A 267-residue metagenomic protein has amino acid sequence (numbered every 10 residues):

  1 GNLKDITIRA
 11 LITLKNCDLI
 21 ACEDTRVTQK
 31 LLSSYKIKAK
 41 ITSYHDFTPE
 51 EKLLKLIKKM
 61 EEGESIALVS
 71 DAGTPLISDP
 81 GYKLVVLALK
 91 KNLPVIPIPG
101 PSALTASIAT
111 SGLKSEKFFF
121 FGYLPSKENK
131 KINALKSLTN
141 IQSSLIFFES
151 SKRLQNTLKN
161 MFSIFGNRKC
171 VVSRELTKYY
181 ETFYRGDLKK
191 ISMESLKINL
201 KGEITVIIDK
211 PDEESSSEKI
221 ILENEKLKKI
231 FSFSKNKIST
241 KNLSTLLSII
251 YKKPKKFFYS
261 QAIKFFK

Functional and structural regions predicted by a protein language model:
G1-F47: Glycine-rich, flexible N-terminal cofactor/catalytic loop recognition
G1-N2, D71-P75, S151-R153, P211-E213: Short glycine-rich anion-binding loops that position phosphate/pyrophosphate groups of nucleotides and phosphorylated
L14-I20, L93-I96, S143-L145: Short active-site oxyanion
C22, V95-G100, F147, V172: General beta-strand structural signal in soluble alpha/beta enzymes
Y44-E50, L124-K127: Conserved helicase motor
E61-F121, P125: Short glycine-cluster motifs
E64, S144, F148-K267: A contiguous loop/helix-start segment that scaffolds small-molecule binding in enzyme catalytic cores
F118-I141, S215: A short, charged helix-loop
